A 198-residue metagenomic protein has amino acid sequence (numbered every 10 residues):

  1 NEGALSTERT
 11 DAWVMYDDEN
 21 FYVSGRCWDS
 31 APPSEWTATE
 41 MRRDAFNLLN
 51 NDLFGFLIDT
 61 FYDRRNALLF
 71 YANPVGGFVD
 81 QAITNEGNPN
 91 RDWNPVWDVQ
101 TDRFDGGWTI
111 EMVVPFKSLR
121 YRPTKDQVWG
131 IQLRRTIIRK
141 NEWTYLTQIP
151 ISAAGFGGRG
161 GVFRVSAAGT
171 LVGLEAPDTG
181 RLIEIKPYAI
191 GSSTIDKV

Functional and structural regions predicted by a protein language model:
N1-V198: Structural preference for beta-rich elements and adjacent junctions enriched in aromatics
